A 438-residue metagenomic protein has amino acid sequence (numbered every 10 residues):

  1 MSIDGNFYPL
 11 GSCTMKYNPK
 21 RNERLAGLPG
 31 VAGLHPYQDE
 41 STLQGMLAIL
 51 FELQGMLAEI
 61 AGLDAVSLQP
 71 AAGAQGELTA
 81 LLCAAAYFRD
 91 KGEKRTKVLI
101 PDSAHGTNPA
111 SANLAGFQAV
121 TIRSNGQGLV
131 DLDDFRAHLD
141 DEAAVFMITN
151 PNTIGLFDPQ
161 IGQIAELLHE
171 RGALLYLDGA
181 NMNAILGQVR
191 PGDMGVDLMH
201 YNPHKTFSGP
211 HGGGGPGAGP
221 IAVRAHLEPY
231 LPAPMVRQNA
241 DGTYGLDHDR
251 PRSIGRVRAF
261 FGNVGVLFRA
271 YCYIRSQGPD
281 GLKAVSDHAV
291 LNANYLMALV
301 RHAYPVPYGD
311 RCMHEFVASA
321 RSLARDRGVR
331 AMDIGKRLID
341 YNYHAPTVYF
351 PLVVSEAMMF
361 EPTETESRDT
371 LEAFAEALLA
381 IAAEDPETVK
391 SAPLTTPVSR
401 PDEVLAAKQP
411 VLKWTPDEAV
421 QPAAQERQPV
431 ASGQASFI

Functional and structural regions predicted by a protein language model:
M1-A65, L82, V189, N239-F261 (+2 more regions): Non-catalytic terminal extensions of PLP-dependent enzymes
P36-Q38, L68-P70, T149: Cysteine-centered functional microenvironments
G45, Q75-G245, G328-V329, E356: Conserved PLP-enzyme active-site core in the AAT-like
D64-P70, K97-I100: A short, small-residue-rich loop immediately preceding and capping a beta-strand
S67, V120-I122, P346: General small-molecule cofactor/ligand-binding pocket signal
A71, N125, T149-P151, S319-L323 (+1 more regions): Short strand-loop junctions, especially beta-strand C-caps/beta-turns that link beta-sheets to coils or alpha-helices
